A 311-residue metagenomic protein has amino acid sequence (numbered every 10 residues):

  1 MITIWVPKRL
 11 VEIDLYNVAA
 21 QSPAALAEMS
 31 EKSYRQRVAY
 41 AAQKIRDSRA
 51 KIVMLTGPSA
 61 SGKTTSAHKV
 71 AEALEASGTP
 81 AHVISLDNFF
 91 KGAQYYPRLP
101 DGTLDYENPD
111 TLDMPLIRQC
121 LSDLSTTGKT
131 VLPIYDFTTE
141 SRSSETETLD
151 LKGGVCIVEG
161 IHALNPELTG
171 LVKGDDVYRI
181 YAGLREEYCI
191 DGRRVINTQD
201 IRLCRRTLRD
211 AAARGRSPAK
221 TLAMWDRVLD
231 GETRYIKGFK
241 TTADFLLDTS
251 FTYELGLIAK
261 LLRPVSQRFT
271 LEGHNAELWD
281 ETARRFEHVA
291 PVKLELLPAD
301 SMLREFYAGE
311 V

Functional and structural regions predicted by a protein language model:
M1-Y40: Charged, amphipathic alpha-helical linker segments immediately N-terminal to NTP-binding catalytic cores
P23, E28, T169-V311: Conserved NTP phosphate-binding and transfer environment spanning the P-loop NTPase/kinase superfamily
D47-R49, R118-D176, T221-F239: Glycine-rich phosphate-binding loop used to anchor ATP phosphates in small-molecule kinases, encompassing both
V53-L55: Hydrophobic anchor at the beta1->P-loop junction of P-loop NTPases
G62: Conserved glycine(s) of the Walker
T65-V70, S85: Hydrophobic positions on the alpha1 helix immediately C-terminal to the Walker A/P-loop
E72-H82: Post-Walker A helix-loop "phosphate-sensing" segment adjacent to the P-loop in P-loop NTPases
H82-I84, K91-E140: Conserved nucleotide-sensing/catalytic segment adjacent to the nucleotide-binding pocket in NTP-handling enzymes
